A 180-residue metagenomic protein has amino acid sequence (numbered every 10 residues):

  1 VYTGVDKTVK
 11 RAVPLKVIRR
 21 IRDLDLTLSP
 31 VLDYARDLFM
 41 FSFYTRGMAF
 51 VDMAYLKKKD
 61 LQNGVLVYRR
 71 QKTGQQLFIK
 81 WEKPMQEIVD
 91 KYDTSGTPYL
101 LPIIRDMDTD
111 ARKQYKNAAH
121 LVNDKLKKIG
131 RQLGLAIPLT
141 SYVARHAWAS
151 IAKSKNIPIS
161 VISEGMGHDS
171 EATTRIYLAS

Functional and structural regions predicted by a protein language model:
V1, T45, Y55-K91: Conserved tyrosine-mediated DNA breakage-rejoining catalytic core shared by Y-recombinases
Y2-D33: Long, amphipathic, Lys/Arg-enriched alpha-helical "connector/arm" segment
G4, R70-G74, M166-S180: Catalytic-site neighborhood detector that most strongly recognizes the C-terminal catalytic loop/helix of tyrosine
A12-R19, E82-A136: Active-site/catalytic core of tyrosine-dependent DNA strand-transfer enzymes
D23, Y55, A179: Phosphate-coordinating loops and pocket residues in cytosolic domains that bind phosphorylated ligands
D23-P30, N123-E164: Short, basic (Lys/Arg/His-rich) helix/loop patches that form interaction surfaces in the mid-to-C-terminal regions
L26-P30, V67-F78, T109-A118, A136-V143: Short, contiguous acidic/charged loop-to-helix segments that flank catalytic cores in large enzymes
M40, Y44, M48-D52, R145-D169 (+1 more regions): C-terminal catalytic core of tyrosine-transesterase DNA break-rejoin enzymes
